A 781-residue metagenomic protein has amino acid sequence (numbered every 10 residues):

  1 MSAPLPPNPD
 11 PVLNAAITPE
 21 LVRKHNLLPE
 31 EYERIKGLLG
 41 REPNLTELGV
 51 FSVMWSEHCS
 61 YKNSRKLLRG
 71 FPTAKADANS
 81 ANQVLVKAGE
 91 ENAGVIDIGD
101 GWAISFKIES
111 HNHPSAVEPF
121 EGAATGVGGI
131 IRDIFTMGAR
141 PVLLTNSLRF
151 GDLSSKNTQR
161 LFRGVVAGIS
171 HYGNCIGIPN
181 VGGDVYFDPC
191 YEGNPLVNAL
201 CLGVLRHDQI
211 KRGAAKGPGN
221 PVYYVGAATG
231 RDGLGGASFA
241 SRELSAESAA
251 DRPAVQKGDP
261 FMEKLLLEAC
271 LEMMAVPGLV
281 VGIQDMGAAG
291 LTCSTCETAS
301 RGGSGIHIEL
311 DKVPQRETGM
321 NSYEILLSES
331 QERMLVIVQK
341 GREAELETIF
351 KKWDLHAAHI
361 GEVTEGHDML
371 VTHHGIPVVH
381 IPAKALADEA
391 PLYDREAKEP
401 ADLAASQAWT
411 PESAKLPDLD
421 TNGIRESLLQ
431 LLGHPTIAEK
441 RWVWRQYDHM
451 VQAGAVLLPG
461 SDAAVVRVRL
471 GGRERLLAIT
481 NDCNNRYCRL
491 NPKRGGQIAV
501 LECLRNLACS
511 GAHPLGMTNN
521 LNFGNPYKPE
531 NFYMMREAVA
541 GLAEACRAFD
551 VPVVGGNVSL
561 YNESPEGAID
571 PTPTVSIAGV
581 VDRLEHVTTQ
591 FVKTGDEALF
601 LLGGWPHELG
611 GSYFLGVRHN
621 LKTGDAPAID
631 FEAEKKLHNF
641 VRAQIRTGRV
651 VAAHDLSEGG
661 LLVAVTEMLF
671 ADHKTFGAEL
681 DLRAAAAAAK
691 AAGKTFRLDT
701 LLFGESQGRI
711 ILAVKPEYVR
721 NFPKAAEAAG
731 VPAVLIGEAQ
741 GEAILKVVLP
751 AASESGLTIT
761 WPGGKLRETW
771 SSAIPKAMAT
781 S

Functional and structural regions predicted by a protein language model:
S2-S781: Glycine/proline-enriched, intrinsically flexible loops and inter-domain linkers
